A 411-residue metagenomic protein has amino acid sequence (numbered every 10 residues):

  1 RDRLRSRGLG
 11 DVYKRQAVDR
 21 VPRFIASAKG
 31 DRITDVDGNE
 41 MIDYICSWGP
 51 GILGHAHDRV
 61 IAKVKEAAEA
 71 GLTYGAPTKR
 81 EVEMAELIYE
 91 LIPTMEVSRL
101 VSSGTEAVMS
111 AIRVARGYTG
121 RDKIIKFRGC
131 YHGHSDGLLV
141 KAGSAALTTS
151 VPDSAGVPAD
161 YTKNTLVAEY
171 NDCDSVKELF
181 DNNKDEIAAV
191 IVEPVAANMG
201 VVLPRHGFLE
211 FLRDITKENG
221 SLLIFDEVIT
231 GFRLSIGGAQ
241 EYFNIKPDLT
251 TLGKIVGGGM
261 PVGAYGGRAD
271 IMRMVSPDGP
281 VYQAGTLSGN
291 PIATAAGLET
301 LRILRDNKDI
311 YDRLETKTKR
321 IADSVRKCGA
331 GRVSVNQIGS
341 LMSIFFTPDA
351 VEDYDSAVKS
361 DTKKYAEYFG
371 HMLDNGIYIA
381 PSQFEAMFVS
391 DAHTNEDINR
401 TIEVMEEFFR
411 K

Functional and structural regions predicted by a protein language model:
D2-Y13: Single conserved hydrophobic/aromatic residue that forms the stacking wall/gate of nucleotide- or nucleobase-binding
P22-S27, K319, G331-Y368: Conserved PLP-binding catalytic core of the aspartate aminotransferase-like
E40-R121: Glycine-rich loop-to-alpha-helix module at the N-terminal edge of alpha/beta enzyme cores
E86-A188: PLP-dependent aspartate aminotransferase-fold enzymes
V202-S235: Catalytic PLP-binding core of fold-type I/II PLP enzymes
F243-M274, G289-A296: Active-site PLP attachment segment
T300-D323, D355-T362: Structural signature of PLP-dependent enzymes
L304-D306, H371-K411: PLP-dependent enzyme catalytic core of the Aspartate aminotransferase-like
